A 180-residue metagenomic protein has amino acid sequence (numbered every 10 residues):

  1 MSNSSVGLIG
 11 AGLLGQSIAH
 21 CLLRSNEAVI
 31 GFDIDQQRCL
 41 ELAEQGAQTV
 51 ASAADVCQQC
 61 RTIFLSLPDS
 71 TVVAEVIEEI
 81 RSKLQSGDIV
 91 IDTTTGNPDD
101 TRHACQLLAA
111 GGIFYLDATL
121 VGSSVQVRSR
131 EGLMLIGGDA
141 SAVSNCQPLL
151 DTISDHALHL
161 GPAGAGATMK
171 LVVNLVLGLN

Functional and structural regions predicted by a protein language model:
M1-Q58, T62-L65, S124: NAD(P)+-binding Rossmann beta1-loop-alpha1 motif at the extreme N-terminus of oxidoreductases
N3, S86-G87, E131: A general structural motif
V6, A11, G96-L175: Rossmann-fold dinucleotide-binding core
G15, C39, C60, S70-V73 (+5 more regions): A general structural signal for well-ordered alpha-helical segments in protein cores
Q45-A47, F64-S66, E131-M134, N174: Short low-complexity, flexible loop/linker segments enriched in glycine and/or proline with clustered acidic
A53-Y115: Rossmann-fold NAD(P) dinucleotide-binding segment
